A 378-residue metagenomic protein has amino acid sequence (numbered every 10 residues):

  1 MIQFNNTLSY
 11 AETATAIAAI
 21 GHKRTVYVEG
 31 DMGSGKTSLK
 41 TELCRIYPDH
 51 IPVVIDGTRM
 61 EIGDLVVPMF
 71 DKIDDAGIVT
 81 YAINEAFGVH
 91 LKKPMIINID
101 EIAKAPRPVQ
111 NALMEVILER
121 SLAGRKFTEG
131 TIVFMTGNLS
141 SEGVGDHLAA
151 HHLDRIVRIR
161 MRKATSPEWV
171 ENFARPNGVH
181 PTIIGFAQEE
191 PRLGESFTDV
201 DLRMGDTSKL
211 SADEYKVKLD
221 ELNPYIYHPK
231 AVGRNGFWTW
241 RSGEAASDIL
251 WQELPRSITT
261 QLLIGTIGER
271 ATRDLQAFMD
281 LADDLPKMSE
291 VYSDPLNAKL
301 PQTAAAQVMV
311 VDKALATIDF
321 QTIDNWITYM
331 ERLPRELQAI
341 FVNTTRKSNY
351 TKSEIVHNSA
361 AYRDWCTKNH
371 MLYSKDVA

Functional and structural regions predicted by a protein language model:
M1-I97, I102-A378: C-terminal regulatory/interaction module of P-loop NTP-utilizing enzymes
